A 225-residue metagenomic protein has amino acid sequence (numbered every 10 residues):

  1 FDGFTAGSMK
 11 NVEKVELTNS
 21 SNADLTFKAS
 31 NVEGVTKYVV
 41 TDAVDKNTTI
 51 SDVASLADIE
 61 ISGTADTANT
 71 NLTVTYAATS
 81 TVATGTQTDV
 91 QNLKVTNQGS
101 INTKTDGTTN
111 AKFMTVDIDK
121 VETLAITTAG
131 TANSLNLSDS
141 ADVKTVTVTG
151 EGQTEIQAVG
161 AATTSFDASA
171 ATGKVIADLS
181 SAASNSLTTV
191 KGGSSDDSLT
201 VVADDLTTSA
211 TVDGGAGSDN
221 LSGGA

Functional and structural regions predicted by a protein language model:
F1-A225: Solvent-exposed, low-complexity segments and loops of surface/extracellular structural proteins
